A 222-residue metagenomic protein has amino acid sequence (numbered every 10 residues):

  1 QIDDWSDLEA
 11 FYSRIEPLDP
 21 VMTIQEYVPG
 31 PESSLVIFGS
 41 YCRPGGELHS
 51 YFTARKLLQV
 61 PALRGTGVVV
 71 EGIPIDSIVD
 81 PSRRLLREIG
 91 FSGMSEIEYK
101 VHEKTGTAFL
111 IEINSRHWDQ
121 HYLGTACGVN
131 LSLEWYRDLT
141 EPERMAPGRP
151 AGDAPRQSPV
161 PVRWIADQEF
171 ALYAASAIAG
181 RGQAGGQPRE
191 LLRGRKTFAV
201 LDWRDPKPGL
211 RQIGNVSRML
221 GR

Functional and structural regions predicted by a protein language model:
Q1-F11, L35-I37, L58-V70: Glycine-rich phosphate-binding loop of ATP-grasp-fold ATP-dependent ligases
Q1-Q25, E32, C42-G45, D76: Active-site nucleotide/adenylate-binding loops and adjacent lid/helix of ATP-dependent enzymes
P29-G30, S34-K56: Membrane-embedded hairpin module used as a gating/binding unit in multi-pass transport and secretion proteins
C42-L48, E103-T105, T140-E141: Short acidic-glycine loop/turn motifs at beta-strand connectors
S50-F52, P61-K100: Oxyanion-binding "anion nests"
L57-P61, G65-V69, N114-V129: Glycine-rich phosphate/pyrophosphate-binding beta-alpha loops
E88-Y122: Conserved metal-phosphate-binding beta-hairpin within the catalytic cores of diverse ATP-dependent phosphoryl-transfer
R137-R222: Peripheral (often C-terminal) accessory segments that flank ATP-dependent C-N-forming ligase machineries
